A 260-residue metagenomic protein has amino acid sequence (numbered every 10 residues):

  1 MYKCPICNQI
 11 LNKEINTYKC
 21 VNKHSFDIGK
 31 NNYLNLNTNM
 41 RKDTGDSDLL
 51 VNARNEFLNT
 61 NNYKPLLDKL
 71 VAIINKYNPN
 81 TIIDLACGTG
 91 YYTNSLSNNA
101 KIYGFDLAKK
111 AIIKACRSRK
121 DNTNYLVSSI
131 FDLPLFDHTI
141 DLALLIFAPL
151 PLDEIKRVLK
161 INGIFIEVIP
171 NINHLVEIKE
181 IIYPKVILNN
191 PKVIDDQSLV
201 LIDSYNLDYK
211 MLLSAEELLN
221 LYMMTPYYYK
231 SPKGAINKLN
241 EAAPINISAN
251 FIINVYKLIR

Functional and structural regions predicted by a protein language model:
M1-T44: N-terminal auxiliary segments of SAM/dcSAM-dependent transferases
T44-P65: Class I SAM-dependent methyltransferase Rossmann-like catalytic core, especially the SAM/SAH-binding loop
T60-N80: Conserved alpha-helix/loop element of class I SAM-dependent methyltransferases that forms part of the SAM/SAH-binding
T81-D132: Class I SAM-dependent methyltransferase SAM/SAH-binding core
F131-L142: A short acidic, Gly/Pro-enriched loop at the edge of an enzyme's catalytic core that lines a small-molecule cofactor
L159-K160: Helix-to-beta-strand junctions that scaffold the AdoMet/dcAdoMet cofactor pocket in Class I SAM-dependent enzymes
G163-I172: Conserved beta-strand signature within the Rossmann-like core of class I S-adenosyl-L-methionine
L207-R260: Conserved Class I S-adenosyl-L-methionine
